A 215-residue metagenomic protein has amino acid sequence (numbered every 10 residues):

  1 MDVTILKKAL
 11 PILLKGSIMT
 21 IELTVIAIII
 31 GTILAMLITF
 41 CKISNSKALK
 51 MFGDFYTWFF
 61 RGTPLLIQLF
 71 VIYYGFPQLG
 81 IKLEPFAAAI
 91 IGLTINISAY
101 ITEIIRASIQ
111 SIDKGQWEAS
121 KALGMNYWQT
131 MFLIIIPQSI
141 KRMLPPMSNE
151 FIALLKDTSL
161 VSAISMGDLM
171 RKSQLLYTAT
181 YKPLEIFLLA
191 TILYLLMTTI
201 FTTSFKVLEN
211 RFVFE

Functional and structural regions predicted by a protein language model:
M1-E215: Transmembrane alpha-helices and adjacent helix-loop boundaries
